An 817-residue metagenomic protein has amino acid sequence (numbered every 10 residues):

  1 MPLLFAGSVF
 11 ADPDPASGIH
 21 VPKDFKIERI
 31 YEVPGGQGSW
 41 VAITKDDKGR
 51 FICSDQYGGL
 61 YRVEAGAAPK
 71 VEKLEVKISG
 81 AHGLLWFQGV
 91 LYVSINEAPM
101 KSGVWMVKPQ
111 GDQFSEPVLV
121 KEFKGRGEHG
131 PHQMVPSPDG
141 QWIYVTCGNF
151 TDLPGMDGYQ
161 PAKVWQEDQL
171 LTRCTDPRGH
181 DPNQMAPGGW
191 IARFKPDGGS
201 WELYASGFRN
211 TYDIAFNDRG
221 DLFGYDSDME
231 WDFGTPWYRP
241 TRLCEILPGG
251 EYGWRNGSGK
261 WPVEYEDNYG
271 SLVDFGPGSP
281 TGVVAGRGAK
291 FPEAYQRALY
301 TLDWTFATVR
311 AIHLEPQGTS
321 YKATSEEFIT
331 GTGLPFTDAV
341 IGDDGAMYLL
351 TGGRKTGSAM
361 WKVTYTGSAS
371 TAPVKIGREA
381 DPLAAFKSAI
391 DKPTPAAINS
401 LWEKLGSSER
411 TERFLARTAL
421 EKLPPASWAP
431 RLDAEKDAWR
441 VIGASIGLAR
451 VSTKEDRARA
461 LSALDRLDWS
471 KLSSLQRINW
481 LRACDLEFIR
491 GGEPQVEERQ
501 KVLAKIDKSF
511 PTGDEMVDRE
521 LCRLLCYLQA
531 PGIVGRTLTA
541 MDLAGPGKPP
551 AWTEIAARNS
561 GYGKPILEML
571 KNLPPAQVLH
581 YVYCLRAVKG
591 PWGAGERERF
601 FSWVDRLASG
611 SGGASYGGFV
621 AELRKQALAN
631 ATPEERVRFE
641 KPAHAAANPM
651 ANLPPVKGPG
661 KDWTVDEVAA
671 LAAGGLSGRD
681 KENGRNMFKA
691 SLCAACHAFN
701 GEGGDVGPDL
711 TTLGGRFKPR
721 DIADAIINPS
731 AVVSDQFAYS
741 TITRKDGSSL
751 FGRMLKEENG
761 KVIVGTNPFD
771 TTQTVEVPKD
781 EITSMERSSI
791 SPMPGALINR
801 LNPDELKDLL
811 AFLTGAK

Functional and structural regions predicted by a protein language model:
M1-S8: Bacterial N-terminal signal peptides
F10-S388, P649-A651, N700-E702, P778-D780 (+3 more regions): Beta-propeller domains with acidic blade repeats across secreted/periplasmic ectodomains and cytosolic WD/CNH propellers
I30, M347, P659, E667-L671 (+6 more regions): C-terminal capping alpha-helices of c-type cytochrome domains
T305, V340-G345, G353, E409-T411 (+5 more regions): C-terminal substrate/ligand-recognition segments
F336-V340, D344, G353, E554 (+5 more regions): C-terminal structured "cap/appendage" subdomains that terminate the fold
G352, Y365-M687, V706, L713-G715 (+2 more regions): Long, ordered, helix-rich scaffold segments
N686-D709, V732-D735, S748-L750, K756-Q773 (+1 more regions): Periplasmic/extracellular electron-transfer cofactor-ligation site, primarily the c-type cytochrome heme-c attachment
N728-K745: Short boundary/loop segments of OB/S1/cold-shock single-stranded nucleic-acid-binding domains
